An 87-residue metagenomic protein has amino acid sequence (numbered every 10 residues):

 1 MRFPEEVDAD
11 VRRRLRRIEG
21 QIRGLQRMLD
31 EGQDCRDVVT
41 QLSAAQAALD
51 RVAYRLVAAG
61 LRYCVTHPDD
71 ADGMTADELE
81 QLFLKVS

Functional and structural regions predicted by a protein language model:
M1-S87: Solvent-exposed interaction patches of small proteins and small membrane subunits
